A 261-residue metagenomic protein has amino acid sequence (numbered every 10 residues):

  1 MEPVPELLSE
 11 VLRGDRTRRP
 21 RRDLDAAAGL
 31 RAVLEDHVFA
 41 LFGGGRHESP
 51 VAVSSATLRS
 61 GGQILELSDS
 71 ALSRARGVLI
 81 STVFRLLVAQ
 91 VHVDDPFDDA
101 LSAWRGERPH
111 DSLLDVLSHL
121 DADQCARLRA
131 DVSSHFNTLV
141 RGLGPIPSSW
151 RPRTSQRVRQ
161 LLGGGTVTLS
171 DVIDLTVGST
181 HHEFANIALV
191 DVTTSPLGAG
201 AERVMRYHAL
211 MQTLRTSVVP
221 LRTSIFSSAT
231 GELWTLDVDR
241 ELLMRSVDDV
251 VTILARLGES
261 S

Functional and structural regions predicted by a protein language model:
M1-A100: Charged, glycine-rich intrinsically disordered N-terminal tails and low-complexity linkers that flank
E35-S55, G163-T180, D239-R240, L254: An acidic intrinsically disordered interaction segment
A56-G62, F184-L189, S224-L233: Short acidic (Asp/Glu) and glycine-rich catalytic loops that position anionic groups and cofactors
L67, A71-A75, L120, G163 (+2 more regions): Conserved aromatic-histidine-acidic binding/catalytic patches
V78, R203-M211: Short amphipathic alpha-helical face segments that pack within enzyme cores and frequently flank/anchor catalytic
V78-Q156: A non-catalytic, helix-rich entry segment at domain boundaries
P152-R206: Non-catalytic protein-protein interaction segments used by genome-maintenance enzymes to assemble and couple activities
Q212-S261: Metal-dependent nuclease catalytic regions and adjoining charged, substrate-binding loops involved in nucleic-acid end
